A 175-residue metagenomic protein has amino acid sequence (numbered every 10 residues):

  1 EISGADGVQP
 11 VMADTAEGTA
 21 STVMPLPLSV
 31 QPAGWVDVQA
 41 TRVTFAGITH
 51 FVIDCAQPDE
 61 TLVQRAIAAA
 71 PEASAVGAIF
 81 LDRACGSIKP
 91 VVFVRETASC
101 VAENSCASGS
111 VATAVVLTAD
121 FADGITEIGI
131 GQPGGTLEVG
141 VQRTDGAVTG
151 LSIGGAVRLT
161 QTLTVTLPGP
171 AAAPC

Functional and structural regions predicted by a protein language model:
E1-S105, A112-C175: Active-site proximal loop and beta-alpha junction motif in alpha/beta enzyme cores
